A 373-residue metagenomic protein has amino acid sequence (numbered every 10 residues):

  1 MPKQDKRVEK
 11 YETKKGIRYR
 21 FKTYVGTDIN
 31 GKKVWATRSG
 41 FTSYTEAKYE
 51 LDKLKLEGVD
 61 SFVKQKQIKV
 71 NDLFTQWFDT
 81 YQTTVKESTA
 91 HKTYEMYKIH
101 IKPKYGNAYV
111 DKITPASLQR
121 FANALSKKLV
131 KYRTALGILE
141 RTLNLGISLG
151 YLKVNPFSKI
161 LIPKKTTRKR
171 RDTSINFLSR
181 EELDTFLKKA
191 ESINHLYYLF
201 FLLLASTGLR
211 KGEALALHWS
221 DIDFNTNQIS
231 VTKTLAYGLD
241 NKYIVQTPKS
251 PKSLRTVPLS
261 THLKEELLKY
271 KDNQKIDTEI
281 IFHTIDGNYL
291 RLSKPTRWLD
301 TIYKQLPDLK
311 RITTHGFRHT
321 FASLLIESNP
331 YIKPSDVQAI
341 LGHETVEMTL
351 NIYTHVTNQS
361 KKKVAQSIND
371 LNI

Functional and structural regions predicted by a protein language model:
M1-R18: Short N-terminal "domain-start" leader segments that mark the transition from disordered tails or signal peptides into
K14-R20, V25-D111, A116, D272-K275: N-terminal DNA-binding module of tyrosine recombinases/phage integrases
V63-K66, F78-P156, D172, N288-K294 (+1 more regions): N-terminal core-binding DNA-recognition domain of tyrosine site-specific recombinases/integrases
F121, D240-T247, N351-I373: DNA/chromatin major-groove-contacting recognition/catalytic segments
L129, R133, G137-I138, S148-V154 (+3 more regions): Basic, Lys/Arg- and aromatic-enriched nucleic-acid-binding interface segment
I162, L217-K269: Conserved tyrosine-mediated DNA breakage-rejoining catalytic core shared by Y-recombinases
K188-Y197, T207, V257, D272-I280 (+3 more regions): Short, basic (Lys/Arg/His-rich) helix/loop patches that form interaction surfaces in the mid-to-C-terminal regions
A216-I222, Q338-E344, I352-T354: A short, basic/aromatic helix-end/turn motif that makes direct DNA contacts
